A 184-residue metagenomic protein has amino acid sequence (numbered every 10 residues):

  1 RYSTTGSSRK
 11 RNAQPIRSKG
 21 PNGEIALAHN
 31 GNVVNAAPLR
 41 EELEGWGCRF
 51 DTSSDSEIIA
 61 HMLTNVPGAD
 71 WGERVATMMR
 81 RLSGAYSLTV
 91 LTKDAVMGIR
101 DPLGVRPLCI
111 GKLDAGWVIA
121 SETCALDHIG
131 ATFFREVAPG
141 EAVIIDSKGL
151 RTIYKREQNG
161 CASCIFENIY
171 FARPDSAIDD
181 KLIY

Functional and structural regions predicted by a protein language model:
R1-P139, I144-Y184: Conserved short alpha-helical segments that host acidic/polar catalytic motifs at enzyme active sites
